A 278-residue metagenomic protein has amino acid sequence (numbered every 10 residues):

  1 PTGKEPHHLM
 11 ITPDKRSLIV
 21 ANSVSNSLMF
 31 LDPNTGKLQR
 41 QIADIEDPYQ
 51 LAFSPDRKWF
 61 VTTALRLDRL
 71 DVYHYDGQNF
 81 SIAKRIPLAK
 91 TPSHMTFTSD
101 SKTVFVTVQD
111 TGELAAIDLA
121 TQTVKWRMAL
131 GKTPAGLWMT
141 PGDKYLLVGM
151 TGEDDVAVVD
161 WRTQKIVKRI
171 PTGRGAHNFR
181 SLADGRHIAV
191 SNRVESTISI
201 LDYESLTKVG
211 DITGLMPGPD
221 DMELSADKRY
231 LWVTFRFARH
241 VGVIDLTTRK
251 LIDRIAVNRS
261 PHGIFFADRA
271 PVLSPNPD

Functional and structural regions predicted by a protein language model:
P1-D278: Predominantly soluble domains enriched in secretory-pathway, periplasmic, or organellar proteins
